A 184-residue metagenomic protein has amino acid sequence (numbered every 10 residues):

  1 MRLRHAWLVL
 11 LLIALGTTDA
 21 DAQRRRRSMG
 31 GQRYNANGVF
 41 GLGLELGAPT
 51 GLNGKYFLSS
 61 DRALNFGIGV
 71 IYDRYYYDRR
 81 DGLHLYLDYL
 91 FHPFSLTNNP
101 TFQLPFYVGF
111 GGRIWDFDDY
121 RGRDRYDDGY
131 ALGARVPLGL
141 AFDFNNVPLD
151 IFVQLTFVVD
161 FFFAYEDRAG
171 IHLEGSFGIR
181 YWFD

Functional and structural regions predicted by a protein language model:
M1-Y34: Cleavable N-terminal export/targeting peptides
D21-Y76, R80, H84, D184: Short glycine/proline- and aromatic-enriched beta-strand/turn motifs that initiate or cap beta-hairpins
R24, F94-L96, V159: Short, aromatic- and cysteine-enriched interfacial helices/patches that mediate contacts at lipid membranes
A36-G38, L46-T50, R79-L85, L104 (+2 more regions): Residues that define the transmembrane beta-barrel architecture of outer-membrane proteins
G43, G47, G51, G109-G111 (+3 more regions): Glycine-centered flexibility sites
T50, I68-G69, Y75-Y76, D124 (+2 more regions): Outer-membrane beta-barrel domain signature
Y56-I151: Gram-negative (and chloroplast) outer-membrane scaffold detector with strong preference for beta-barrel transmembrane
N145-D184: Predominantly the C-terminal beta-signal and adjacent terminal strand-loop region of outer-membrane beta-barrel
